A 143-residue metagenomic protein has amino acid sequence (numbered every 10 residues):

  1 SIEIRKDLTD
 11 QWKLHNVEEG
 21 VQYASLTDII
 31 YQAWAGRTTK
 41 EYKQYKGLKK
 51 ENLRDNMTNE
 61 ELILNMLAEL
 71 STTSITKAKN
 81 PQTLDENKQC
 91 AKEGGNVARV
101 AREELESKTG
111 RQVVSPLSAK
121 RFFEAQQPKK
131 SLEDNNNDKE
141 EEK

Functional and structural regions predicted by a protein language model:
S1-K143: Positively charged, phosphate-engaging catalytic surfaces used for nucleic-acid and nucleotide handling
